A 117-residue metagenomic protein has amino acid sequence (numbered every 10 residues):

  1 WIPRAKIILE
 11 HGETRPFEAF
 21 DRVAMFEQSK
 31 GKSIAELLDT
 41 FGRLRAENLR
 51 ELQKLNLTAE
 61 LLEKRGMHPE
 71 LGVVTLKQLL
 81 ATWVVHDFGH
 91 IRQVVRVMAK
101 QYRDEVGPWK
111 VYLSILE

Functional and structural regions predicted by a protein language model:
W1-R22, L38, G42, A46-Q53 (+1 more regions): Short, contiguous alpha-helical
F26-D39: Short histidine-centered catalytic/ligand-binding loop motif
T58-A59: Vicinal oxygen chelate
